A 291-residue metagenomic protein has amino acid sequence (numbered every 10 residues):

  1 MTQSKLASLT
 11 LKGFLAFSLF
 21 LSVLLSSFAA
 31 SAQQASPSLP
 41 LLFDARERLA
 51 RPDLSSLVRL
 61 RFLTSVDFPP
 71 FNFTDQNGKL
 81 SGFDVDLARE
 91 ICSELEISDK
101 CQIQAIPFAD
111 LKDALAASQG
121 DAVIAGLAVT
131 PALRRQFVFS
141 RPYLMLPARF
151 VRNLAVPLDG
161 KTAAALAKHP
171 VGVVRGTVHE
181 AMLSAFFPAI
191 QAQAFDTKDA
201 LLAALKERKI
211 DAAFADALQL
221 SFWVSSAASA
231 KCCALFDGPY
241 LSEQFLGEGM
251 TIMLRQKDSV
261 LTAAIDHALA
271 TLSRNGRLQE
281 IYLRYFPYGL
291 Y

Functional and structural regions predicted by a protein language model:
M1, V23, S31-A32: Intrinsically disordered, low-complexity regions enriched for glutamine and histidine
M1-T10: N-terminal secretory signal peptides that target proteins for export/translocation
L9, S18, S31-A32: Short stretches within intrinsically disordered, low-complexity N-terminal or propeptide regions
K12-S26: Bacterial N-terminal signal peptides
A30-Y291: Proline/Glycine/Serine-rich low-complexity intrinsically disordered segments that serve as flexible stalks/linkers
